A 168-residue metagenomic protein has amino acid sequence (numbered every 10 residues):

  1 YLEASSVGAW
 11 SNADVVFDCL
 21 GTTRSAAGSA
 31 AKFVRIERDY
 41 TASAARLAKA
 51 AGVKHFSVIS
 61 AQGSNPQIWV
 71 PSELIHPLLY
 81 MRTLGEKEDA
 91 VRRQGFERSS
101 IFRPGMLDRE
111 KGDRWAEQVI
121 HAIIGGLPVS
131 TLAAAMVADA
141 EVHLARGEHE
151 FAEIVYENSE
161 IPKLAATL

Functional and structural regions predicted by a protein language model:
Y1-A50: NAD(P)H-binding glycine-rich loop region in Rossmannoid oxidoreductase-like domains and their noncatalytic homologs
C19-L20, F56-Q62, F102-P104: SDR active-site strand-loop-helix element
A26-A31, F56-H76: Short, flexible active-site loops
I36, A44-L47, K54-H55, Q67-I68 (+1 more regions): Domain-wide signal for the mature, well-folded portions of proteins, strongly enriched in nucleus-encoded organellar
A51-H55, F96-E97: A short helix->loop->beta-strand "cap" motif at the edges of active sites that frequently abuts
N65-L168: Oxidoreductase cofactor-interface core, primarily capturing Rossmann-like NAD(P)-dependent enzymes
